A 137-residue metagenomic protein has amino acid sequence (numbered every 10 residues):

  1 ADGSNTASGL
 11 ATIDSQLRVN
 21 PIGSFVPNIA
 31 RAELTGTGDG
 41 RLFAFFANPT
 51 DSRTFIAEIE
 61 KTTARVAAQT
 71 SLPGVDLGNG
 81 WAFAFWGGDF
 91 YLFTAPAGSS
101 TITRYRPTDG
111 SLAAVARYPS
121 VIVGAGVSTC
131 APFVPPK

Functional and structural regions predicted by a protein language model:
A1, R41-F45, D89-F93, V134-P135: Conserved beta-propeller blade signature
A1-R31, G38, F46: Eukaryote-skewed repeat-based solenoidal scaffolds used as protein-protein interaction platforms, primarily
G3, T12-Q16, A57-A68, G78-N79 (+1 more regions): Flexible "stalk/tail and boundary" regions
G3-A11, T50-E58, G98-R104: Structural motif
L17-F25, R65-G74, S111-A116: A short beta-strand motif characteristic of beta-propeller blades
S24-D39, G74-G87, R117-P135: Repeated scaffold domains used in trafficking and secretory/extracellular systems, primarily beta-propellers
P27-K61: Flexible, glycine-rich surface segments
F93-K137: Hydrophilic extracytoplasmic domains
